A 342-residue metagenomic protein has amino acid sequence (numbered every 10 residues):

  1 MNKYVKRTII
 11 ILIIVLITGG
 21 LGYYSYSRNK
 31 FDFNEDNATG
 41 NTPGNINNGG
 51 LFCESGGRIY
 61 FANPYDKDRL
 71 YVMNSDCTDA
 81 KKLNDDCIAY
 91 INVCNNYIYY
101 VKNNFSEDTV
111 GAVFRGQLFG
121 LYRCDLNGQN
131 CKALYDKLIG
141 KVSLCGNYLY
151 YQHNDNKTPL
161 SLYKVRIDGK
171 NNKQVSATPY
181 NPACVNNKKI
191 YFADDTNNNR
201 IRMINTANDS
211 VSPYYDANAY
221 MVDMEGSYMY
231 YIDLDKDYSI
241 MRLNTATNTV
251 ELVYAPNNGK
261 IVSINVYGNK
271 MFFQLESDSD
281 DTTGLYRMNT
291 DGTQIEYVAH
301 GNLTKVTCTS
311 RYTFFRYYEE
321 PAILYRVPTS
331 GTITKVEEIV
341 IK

Functional and structural regions predicted by a protein language model:
M1-L16: N-terminal Sec-pathway targeting helices
L21-D36: Sec-dependent signal peptide cleavage junction
N37-L70, D85-I91: Beta-strand-rich domains and repeat architectures in extracellular enzymes and scaffolds, especially beta-propellers
I46-C53, D86-N95, D136-G146, A177-N187 (+4 more regions): Repeated scaffold domains used in trafficking and secretory/extracellular systems, primarily beta-propellers
Y60-A62, Y99-K102, Y150-Q152, Y191-A193 (+3 more regions): Residue position within the beta-strands of beta-propeller blades
N63-K67, E107-F119, N154-L160, D194-N199 (+3 more regions): Short, solvent-exposed loop/turn segments at conserved positions within beta-propeller repeat blades
N74-T78, D125-Q129, R166-K170, I204-D209 (+3 more regions): Short loop/turn segments that connect beta-strands within beta-propeller blades
K305-K342: Blade-level signature of beta-propeller repeat domains, shared across WD40, Kelch, NHL, RCC1 and BNR/Asp-box propellers
